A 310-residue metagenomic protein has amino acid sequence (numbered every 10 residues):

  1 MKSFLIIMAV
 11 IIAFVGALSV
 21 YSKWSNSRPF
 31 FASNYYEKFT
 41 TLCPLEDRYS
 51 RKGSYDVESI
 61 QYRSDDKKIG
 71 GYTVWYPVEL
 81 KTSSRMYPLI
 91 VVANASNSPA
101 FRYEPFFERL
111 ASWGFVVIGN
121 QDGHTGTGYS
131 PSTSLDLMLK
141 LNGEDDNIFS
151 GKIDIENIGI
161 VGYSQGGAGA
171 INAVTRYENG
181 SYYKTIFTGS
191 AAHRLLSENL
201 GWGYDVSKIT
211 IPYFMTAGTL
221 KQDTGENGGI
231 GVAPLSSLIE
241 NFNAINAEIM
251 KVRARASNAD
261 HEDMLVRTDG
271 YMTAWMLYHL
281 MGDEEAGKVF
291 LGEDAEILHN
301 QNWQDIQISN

Functional and structural regions predicted by a protein language model:
M1-A13: N-terminal Sec-pathway targeting helices
S27-R85: N-terminal cap/lid segment of alpha/beta-hydrolase-fold proteins
K81-Y87, Y129-A168, R176-G180: Gly/Ser-rich "nucleophile elbow"/oxyanion-hole loop immediately N-terminal to the catalytic nucleophile in hydrolases
Y87, A93-S98: Active-site glycine-rich loops that stabilize anionic/oxyanionic intermediates across multiple enzyme folds
F101-N120: Short amphipathic alpha-helix adjacent to the substrate-entry channel of hydrolases
G169-A173, S197: Hydrolases whose catalytic domains are alpha/beta-hydrolase-1, hotdog thioesterase, or metallo-beta-lactamase-like
Y183-M264: The feature captures the conserved acid-bearing segment of alpha/beta-hydrolase catalytic domains
S257-N310: Alpha/beta-hydrolase-fold serine-hydrolase catalytic core, especially in secreted/extracellular enzymes
